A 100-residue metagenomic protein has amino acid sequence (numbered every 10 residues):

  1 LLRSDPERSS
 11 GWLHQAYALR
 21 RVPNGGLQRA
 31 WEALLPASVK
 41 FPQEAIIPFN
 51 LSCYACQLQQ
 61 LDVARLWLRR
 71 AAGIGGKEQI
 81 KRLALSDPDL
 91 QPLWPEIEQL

Functional and structural regions predicted by a protein language model:
L1-I46, N50-Q59: Alpha-helical adaptor scaffolds
S9-S10, A45-I46, I74-S86: Boundary/linker segments of alpha-helical solenoid repeat arrays
Y17-R21, E78-Q99: TPR/TPR-like alpha-solenoid helical repeat scaffolds
E32, L66, P95: Replace "anionic and nucleotidyl ligands
I47-P48, W67, I97-Q99: Terminal low-complexity interaction tails
C56, L61-Q79: TPR/TPR-like (Sel1-like) alpha-helical repeat modules
